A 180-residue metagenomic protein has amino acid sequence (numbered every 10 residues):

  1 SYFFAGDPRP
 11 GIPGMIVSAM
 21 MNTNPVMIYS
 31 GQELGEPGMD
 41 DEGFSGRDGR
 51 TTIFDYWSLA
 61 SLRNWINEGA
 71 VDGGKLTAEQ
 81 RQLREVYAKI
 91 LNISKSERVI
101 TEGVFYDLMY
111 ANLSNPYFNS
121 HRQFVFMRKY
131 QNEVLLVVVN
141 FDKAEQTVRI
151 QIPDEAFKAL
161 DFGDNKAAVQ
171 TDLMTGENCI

Functional and structural regions predicted by a protein language model:
Y2-A168, G176: Loop/helix patches that line or flank the sugar-binding groove of alpha-linked glycan CAZymes
